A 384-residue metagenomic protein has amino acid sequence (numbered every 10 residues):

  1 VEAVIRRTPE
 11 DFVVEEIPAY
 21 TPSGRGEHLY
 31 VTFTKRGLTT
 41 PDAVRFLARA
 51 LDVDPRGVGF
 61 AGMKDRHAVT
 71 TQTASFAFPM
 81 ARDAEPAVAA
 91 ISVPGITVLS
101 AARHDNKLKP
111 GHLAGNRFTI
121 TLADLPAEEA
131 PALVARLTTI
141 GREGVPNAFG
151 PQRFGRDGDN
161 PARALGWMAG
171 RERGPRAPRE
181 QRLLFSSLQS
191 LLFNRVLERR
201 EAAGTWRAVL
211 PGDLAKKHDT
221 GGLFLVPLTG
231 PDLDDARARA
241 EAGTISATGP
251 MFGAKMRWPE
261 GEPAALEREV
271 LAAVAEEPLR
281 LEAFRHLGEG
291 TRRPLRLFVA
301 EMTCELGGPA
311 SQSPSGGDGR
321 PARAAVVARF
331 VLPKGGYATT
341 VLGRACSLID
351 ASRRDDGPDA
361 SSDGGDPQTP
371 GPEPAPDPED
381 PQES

Functional and structural regions predicted by a protein language model:
V1-S384: Non-catalytic, substrate/partner-engaging modules appended to enzymatic cores
